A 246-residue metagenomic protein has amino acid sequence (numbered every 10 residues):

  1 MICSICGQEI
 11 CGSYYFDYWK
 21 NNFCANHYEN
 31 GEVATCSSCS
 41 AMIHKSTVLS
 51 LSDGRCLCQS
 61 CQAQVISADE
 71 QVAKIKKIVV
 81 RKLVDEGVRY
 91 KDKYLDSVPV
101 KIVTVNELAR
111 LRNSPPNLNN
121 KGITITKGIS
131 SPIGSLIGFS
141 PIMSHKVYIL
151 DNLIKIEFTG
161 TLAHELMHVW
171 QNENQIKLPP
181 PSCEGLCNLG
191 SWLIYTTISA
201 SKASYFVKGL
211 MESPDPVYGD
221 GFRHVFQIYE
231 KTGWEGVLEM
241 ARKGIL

Functional and structural regions predicted by a protein language model:
I2-P132: A metal-dependent hydrolase signature that marks the N-terminal structural subdomain at the beginning of catalytic folds
S4, E29, V33, S37-A41 (+3 more regions): Pan-zinc metallopeptidase signature
Q64-Q71, Y148-N152, I176-K177: Second-shell loop/turn segments in exported
V72-I75, T159, A163, P179 (+2 more regions): Hydrophobic (often cysteine-bearing) scaffold residues that line and stabilize catalytic clefts of nucleotide/cofactor
L83, G160-N174, E184-N188: Active-site recognition of the HExxH zinc-binding catalytic motif
V84-R89, Q171-Q175, W192-T196, E230: Sec-exported extracytoplasmic/periplasmic mature domains
S114-T159, L166-E173: Active-site scaffold of zinc-dependent metalloenzymes
I176-V217: Post-HExxH zinc-binding segment in Zn-dependent metallohydrolases
